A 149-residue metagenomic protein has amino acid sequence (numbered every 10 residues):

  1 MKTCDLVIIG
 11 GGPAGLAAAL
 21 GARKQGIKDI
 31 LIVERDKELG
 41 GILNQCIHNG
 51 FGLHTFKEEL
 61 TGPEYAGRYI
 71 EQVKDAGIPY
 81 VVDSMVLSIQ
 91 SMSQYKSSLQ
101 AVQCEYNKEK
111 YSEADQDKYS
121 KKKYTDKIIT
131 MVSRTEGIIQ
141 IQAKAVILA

Functional and structural regions predicted by a protein language model:
M1-K2, V81: The identity of the second residue at the extreme N-terminus of proteins
K2-C4, I141: Generic detection of short hydrophobic beta-strand segments and adjacent strand-loop junctions
C4-R68, Q72, A76: Beta1-alpha1 glycine-rich phosphate/pyrophosphate-binding loop at the start of Rossmann-like nucleotide-binding domains
E64-E109, D117-A149: Feature captures the FAD/FMN-dependent oxidoreductase FAD-binding
